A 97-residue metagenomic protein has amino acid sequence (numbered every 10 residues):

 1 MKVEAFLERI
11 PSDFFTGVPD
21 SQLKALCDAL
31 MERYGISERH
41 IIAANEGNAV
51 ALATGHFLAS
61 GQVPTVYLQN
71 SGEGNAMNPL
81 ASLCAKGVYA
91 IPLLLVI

Functional and structural regions predicted by a protein language model:
M1-I97: Thiamine diphosphate
